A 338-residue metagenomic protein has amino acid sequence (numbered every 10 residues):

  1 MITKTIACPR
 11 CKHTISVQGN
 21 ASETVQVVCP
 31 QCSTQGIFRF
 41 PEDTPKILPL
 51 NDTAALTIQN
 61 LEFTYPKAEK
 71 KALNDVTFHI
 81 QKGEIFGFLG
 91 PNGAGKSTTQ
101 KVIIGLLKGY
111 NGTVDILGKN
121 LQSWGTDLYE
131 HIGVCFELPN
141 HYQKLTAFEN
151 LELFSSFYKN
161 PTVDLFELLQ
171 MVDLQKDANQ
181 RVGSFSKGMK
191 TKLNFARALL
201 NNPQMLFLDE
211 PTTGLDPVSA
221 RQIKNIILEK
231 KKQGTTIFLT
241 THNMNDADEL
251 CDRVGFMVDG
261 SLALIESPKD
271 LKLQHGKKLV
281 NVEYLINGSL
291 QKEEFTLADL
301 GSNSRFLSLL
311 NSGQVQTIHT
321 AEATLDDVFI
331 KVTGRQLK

Functional and structural regions predicted by a protein language model:
I2, F40-T64, R335-K338: ABC-family P-loop ATPase nucleotide-binding domain
I2-K4, V25: Short metal-coordination and nucleic-acid-contact micro-motifs, chiefly zinc-binding Cys/His arrays
C8, C29-C32: Short cysteine-rich clusters marking metal-coordination/redox-active sites
I15, G36: Cys/His-rich microdomains that often coordinate metals
G19-Q26: Short linker/helix segments within small regulatory modules
E42-L50, E167, K269-L273: Short, flexible cytosolic linker that couples an ABC transmembrane/permease module to its adjacent nucleotide-binding
A54-L56, F63-L239, M244-V258, L264: ABC transporter nucleotide-binding domains
D270-K338: Short, charged/small-residue-rich alpha-helical element at the C-terminal edge of ABC transporter nucleotide-binding
